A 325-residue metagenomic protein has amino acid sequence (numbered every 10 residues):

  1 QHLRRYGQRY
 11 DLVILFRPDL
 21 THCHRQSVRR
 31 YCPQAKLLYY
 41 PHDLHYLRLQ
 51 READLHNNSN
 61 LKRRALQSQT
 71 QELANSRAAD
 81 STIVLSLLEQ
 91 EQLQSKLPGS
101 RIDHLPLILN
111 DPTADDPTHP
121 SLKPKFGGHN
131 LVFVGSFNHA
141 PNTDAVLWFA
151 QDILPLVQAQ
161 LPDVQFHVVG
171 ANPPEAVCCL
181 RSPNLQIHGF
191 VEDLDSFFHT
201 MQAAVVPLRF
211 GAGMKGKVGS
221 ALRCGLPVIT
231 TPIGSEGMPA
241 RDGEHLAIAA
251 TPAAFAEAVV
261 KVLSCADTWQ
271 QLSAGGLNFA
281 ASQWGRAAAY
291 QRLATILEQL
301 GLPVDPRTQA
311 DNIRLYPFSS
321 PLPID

Functional and structural regions predicted by a protein language model:
Y10-D11, D80, H199-G213, C224-L226: Acidic donor-binding loop of glycosyltransferase active sites
Q34-A35, Y39-Q67, E91, K125-G127 (+1 more regions): Acceptor-binding helix/loop patch of EC 2.4 sugar-transfer enzymes, predominantly nucleotide-sugar-dependent
R77-I83, L88-T200: Conserved catalytic-core segment of nucleotide-activated headgroup transferases in glycan assembly
P120, D267-L297: A charged, aromatic-enriched C-terminal amphipathic alpha-helix characteristic of glycosyltransferases across folds
K217-A221, P227-T231, A247: Short hydrophobic beta-strand element within catalytic cores of glycosyltransferases and related nucleotide-activated
P232-I248: Short acidic/histidine- and often glycine-rich active-site loop of Leloir-type glycosyltransferases that engages
L246-A253, K261-A266: Conserved acidic donor-binding segment of nucleotide-sugar-dependent glycosyltransferases
R286-D325: C-terminal alpha-helical cap of glycosyltransferases
